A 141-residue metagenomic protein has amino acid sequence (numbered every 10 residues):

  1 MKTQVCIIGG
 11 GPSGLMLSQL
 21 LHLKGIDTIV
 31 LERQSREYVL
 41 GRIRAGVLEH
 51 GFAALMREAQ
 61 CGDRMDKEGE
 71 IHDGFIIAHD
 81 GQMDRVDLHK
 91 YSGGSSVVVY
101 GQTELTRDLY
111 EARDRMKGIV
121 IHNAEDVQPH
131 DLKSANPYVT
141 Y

Functional and structural regions predicted by a protein language model:
K2-Q4, N123-A124: Phosphate-coordination loops involved in phosphoryl transfer and adenosine-cofactor binding
T3-V30: N-terminal Rossmann-like FAD-binding beta1-loop-alpha1 element of flavoenzymes
I8-G11, E32, G101, H122-N123: A secondary-structure boundary/capping signal
H22-R44: Glycine-rich FAD pyrophosphate-binding loop
I26, C61, G118: Short phosphate-binding/catalytic loops that engage adenosine nucleotides
G41-A45, E49-D114, H130-K133: Active-site-adjacent segment of FAD-dependent monooxygenases/related oxidoreductases
H122-P137: A conserved short coil-to-beta-strand element within the FAD-binding core of flavoproteins
V139-Y141: Short beta-strand segments that buttress and anchor functional surface loops
